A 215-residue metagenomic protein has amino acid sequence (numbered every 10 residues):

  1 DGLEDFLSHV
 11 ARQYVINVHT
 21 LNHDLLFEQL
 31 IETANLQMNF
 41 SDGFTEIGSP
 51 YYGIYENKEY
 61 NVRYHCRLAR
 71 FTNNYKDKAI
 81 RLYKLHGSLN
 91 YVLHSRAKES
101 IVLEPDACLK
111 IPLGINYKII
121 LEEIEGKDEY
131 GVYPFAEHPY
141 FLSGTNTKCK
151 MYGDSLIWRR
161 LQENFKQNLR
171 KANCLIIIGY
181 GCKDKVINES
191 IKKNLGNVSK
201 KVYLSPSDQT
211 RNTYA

Functional and structural regions predicted by a protein language model:
D1-G2, K58-R70, K150-N164: A Trp-anchored, charged/polar loop motif used as the substrate-binding/catalytic surface of acyl/ester-handling
G2, G126, A136-E137, I176 (+1 more regions): A general marker of short, structured functional hotspots
G2-Q13, T72-Y75, E163-R170: A short acidic-Thr-Gly-centered motif at the start of a beta-strand
E4-D5, R63, P139, S143 (+3 more regions): A generic structural signal for ordered alpha-helices
H9-S143: Extended, H/D-rich, highly charged conserved domains that either
I120, T145-A215: SIR2/sirtuin-family catalytic core signature
